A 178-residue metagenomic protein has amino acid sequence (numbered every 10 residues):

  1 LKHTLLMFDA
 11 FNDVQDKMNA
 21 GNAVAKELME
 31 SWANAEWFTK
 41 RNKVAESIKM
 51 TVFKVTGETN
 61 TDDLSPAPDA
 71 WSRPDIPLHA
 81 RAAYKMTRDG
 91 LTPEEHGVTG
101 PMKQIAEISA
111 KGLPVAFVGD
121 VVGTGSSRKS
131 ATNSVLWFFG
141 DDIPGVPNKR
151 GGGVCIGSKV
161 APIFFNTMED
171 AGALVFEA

Functional and structural regions predicted by a protein language model:
L1-A178: Fe-S-dependent hydro-lyases/dehydratases of central metabolism
